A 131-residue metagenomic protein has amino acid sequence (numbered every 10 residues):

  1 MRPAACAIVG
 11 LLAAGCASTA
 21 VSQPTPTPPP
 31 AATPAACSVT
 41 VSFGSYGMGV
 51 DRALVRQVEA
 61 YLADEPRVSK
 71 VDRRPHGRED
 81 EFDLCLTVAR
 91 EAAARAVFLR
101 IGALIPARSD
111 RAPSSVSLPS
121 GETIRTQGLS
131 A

Functional and structural regions predicted by a protein language model:
M1-I8: Bacterial N-terminal signal peptides that target proteins for export
L12-G15: C-terminal motif of bacterial Sec signal peptides marking the signal peptidase cleavage site
A17-A20: Bacterial signal peptide processing site
P30-G47: Short glycine-/aliphatic-rich beta-strand segments at the starts of folded cytosolic domains
F43-A53, A89-A92: Short, surface-exposed ligand-recognition loops at beta-strand->loop->(often short) alpha-helix junctions that present
G49-K70, I101: Short amphipathic alpha-helix segments
E65-R100, I124-Q127, A131: Short, intrinsically disordered low-complexity segments
S109-I124: A short amphipathic beta-strand at an alpha->beta junction
